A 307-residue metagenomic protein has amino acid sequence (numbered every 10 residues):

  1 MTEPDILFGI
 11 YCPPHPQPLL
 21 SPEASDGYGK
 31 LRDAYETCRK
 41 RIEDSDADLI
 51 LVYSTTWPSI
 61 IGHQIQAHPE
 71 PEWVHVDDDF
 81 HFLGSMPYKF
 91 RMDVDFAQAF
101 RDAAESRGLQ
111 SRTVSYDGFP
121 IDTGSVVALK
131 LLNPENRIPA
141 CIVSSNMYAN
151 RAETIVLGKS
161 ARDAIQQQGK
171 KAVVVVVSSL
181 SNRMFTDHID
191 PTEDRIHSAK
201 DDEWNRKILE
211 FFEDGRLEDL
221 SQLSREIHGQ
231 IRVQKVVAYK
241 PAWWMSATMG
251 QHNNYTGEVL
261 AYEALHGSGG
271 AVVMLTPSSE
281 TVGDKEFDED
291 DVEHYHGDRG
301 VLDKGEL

Functional and structural regions predicted by a protein language model:
M1-D48, S59-V156, D187-L307: Flexible, D/E/H-enriched segments
D48-S54, K170-L180: Beta-strand elements within well-structured catalytic alpha/beta cores of enzymes that handle phosphate/sulfate esters
K159-Q167, A172: Non-transmembrane, aqueous-exposed alpha-helical and coiled segments at domain scale
V177-I189: A structural signal for small-residue-enriched, beta-sheet-centric alpha/beta enzyme cores and oligomeric scaffold folds
